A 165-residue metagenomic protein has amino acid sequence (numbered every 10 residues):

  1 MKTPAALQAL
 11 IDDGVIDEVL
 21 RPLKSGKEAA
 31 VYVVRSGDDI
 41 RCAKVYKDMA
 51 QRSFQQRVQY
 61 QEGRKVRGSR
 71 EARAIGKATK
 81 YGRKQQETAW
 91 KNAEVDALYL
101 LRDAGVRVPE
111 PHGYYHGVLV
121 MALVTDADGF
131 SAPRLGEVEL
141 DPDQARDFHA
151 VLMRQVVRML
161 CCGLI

Functional and structural regions predicted by a protein language model:
M1-S131, V157, C161: Conserved ATP-binding subdomain of kinase catalytic cores across diverse folds
Y81-K84, V138-P142: Active-site oxyanion-binding pockets that recognize sulfate/phosphate
G129-L140: AlphaC helix of the protein kinase catalytic domain
P142-I165: Conserved kinase catalytic-core segment
